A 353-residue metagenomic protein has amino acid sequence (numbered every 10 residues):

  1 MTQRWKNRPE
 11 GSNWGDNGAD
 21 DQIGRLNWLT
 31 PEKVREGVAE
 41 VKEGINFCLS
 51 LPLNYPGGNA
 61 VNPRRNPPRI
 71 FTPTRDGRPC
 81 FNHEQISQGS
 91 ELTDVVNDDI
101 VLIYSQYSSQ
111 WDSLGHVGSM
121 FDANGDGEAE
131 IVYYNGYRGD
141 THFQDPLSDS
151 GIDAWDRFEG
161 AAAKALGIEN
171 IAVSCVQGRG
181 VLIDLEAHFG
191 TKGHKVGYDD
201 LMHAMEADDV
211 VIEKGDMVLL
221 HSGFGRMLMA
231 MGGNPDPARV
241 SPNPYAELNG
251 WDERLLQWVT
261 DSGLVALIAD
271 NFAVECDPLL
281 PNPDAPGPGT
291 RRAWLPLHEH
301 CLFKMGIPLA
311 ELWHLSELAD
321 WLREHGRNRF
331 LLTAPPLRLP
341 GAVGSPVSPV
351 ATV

Functional and structural regions predicted by a protein language model:
M1-V353: Active-/binding-site microenvironments in catalytic and ligand-binding cores
